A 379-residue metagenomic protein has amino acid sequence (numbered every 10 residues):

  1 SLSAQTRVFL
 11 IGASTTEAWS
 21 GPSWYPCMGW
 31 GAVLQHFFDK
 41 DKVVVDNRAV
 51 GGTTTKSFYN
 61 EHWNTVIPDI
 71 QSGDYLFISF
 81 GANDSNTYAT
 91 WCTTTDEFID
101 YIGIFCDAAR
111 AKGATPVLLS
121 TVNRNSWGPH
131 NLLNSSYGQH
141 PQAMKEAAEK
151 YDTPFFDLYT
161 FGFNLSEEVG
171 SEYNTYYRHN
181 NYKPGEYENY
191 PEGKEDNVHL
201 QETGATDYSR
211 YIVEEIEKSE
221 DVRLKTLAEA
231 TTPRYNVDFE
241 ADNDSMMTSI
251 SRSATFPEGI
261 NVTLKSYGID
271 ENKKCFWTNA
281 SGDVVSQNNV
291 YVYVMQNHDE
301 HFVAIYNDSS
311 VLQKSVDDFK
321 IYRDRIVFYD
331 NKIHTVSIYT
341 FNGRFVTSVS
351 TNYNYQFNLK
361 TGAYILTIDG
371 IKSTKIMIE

Functional and structural regions predicted by a protein language model:
L2-A49, N64-S72: Serine-esterase "nucleophile elbow" of acetyl-processing enzymes
W19-P26, A49-S57, Y88-T93: Acidic/histidine-rich helix-loop elements that form or flank divalent-metal/phosphate-binding sites at the catalytic
V45, P116, V336: Hydrophobic anchor at the start of a short beta-strand that flanks the dinucleotide cofactor-binding loop
H62-L200, T206, R210-E217: Alpha-helical cap/lid subdomain in secreted, periplasmic, or secretory-pathway luminal O-acyl-processing enzymes
S72, E258, Q296-H298, T351 (+1 more regions): Surface-exposed loops/turns
G204, R210-R234, E300-D308: A recurrent domain-boundary module in secreted/ectodomain proteins
P233-D308, D318-K320: Secondary-structure capping and domain/repeat boundary segments
L312-E379: C-terminal outer-membrane/trafficking sorting elements
